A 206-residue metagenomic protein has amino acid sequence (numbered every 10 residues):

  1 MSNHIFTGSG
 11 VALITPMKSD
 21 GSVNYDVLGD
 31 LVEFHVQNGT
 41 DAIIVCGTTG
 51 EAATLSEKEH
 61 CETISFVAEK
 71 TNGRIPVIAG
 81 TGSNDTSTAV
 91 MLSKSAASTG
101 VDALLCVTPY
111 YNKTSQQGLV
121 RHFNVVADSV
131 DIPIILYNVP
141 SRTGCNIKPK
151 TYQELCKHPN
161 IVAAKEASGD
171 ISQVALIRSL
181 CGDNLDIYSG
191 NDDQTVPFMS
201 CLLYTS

Functional and structural regions predicted by a protein language model:
M1, H35, A96, Q153-C156 (+1 more regions): Structural motif
N3-T7, Y25-L136, P140-G144: Active-site beta->alpha loop and helix N-cap motifs at the rims of alpha/beta catalytic domains
T7-S19, C46: Generic N-terminal amphipathic, Lys/Arg-enriched alpha-helix
A12, C46, V107, A167 (+1 more regions): Conserved residues at the C-terminal ends of beta-strands
T15-M17, G39, A97, Q194: Active-site/binding-pocket entry motifs
A103, K113, V125-M199: Ligand/cofactor pocket segment of small-molecule handling proteins
Y204-T205: Conserved small/polar residues in nucleotide/adenosyl-binding loops
